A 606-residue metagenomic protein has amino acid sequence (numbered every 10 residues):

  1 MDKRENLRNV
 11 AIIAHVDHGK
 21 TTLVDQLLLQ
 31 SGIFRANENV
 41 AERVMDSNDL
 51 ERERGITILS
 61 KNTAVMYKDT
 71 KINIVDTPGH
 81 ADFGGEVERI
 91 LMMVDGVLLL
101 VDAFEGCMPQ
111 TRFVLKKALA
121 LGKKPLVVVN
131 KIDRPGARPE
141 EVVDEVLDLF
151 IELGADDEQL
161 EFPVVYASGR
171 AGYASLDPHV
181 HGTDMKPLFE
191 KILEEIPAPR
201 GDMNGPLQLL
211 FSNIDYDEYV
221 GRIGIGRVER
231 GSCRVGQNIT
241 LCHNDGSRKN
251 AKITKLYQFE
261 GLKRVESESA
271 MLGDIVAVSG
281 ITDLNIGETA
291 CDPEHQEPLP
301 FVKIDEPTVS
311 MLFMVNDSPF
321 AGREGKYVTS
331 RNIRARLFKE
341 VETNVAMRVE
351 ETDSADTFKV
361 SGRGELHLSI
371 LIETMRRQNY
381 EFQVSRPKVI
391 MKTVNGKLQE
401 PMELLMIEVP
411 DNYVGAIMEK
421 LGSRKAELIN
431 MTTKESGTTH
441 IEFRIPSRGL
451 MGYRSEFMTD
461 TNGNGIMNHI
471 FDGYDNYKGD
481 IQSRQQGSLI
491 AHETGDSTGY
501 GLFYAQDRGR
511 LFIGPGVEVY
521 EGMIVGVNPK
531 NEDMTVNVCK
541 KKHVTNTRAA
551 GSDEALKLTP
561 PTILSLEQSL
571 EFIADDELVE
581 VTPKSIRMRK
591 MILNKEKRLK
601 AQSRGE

Functional and structural regions predicted by a protein language model:
M1-E105, E145, I214-D217: P-loop NTPase switch module centered on the Walker A-proximal segment
V40-R43, L153-V165, P199-L210, G246-F259 (+8 more regions): Interdomain boundary/hinge elements
K124, R134-E194: Canonical P-loop GTPase G-domain recognition
S168, T352-H367: Short glycine/threonine-rich beta-strand-turn micro-motifs
Q208-M311, P319-R323, T357, Q486 (+3 more regions): Conserved nucleotide-binding/hydrolysis modules and their immediate coupling elements across P-loop/ASCE NTPase motors
S232, T282-D283, G362-L368, D411-V414 (+1 more regions): Helix N-cap motif at beta-to-alpha junctions
F259, R264-S267, I445, E456-D575 (+1 more regions): Long insertion/accessory domains within large nucleic-acid-processing enzymes
S318-V341, A555, T559: A short, contiguous, amphipathic alpha-helix enriched in charged residues
